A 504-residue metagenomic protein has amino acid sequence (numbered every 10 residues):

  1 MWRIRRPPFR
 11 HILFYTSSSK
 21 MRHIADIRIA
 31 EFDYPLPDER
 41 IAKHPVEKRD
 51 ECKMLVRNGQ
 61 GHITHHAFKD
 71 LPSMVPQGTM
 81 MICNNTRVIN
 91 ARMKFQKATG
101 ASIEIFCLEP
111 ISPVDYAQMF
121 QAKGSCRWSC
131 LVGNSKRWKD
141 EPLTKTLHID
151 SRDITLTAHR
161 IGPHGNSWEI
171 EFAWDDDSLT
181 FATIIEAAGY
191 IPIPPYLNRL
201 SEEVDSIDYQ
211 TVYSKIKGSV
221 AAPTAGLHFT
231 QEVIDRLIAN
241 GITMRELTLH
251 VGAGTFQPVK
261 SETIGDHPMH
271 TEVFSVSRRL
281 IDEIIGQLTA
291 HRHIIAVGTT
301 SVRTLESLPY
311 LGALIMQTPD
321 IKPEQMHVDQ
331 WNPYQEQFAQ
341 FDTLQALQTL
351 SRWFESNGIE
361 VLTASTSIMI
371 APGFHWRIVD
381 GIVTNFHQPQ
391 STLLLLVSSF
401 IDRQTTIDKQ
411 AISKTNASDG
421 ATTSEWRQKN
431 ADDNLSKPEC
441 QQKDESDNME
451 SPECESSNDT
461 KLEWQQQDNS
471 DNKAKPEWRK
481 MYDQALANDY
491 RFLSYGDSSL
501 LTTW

Functional and structural regions predicted by a protein language model:
M1-M21: N-terminal mitochondrial targeting presequence
H11, D408, D432-N434, N448 (+2 more regions): Intrinsic-disorder-associated, low-complexity terminal segments enriched in Asp/Asn/His/Tyr and depleted of Lys/Arg
H11, Y15, Q404, Q410 (+3 more regions): Low-complexity, intrinsically disordered or signal/transmembrane-proximal segments
T16, T405-T406, A411, T415-A417 (+3 more regions): Ala/Thr-enriched low-complexity intrinsically disordered regions
M21-K409, E463-W464, D468-W504: Surface-exposed, charge/polar-rich loops and edge strands
G420, E425, A431-D433, E439 (+2 more regions): Acidic, glycine-centered low-complexity repeats within long intrinsically disordered regions
